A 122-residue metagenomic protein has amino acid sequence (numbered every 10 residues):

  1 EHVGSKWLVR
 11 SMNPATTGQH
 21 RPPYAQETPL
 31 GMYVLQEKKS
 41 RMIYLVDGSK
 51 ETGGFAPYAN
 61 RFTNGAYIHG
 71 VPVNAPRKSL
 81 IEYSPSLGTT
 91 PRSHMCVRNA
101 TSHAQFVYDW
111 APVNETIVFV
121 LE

Functional and structural regions predicted by a protein language model:
E1-V34, I117-E122: Intrinsically disordered, low-complexity, Pro/Ser/Thr/Asn/Gly/Ala-rich spacer/linker segments adjacent to signal
Q26-L30, K39-E122: Exported/periplasmic cell-wall-interacting domains
